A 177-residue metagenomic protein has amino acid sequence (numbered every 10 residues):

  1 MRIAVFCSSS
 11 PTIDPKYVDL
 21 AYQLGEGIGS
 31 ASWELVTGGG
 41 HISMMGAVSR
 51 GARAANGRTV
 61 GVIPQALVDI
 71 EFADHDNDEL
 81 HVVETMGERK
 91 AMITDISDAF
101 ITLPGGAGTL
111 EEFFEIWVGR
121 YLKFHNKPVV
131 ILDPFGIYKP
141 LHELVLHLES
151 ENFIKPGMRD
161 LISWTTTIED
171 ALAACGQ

Functional and structural regions predicted by a protein language model:
M1-I96, P134-G176: A cross-family phosphate/adenosyl-ligand binding-site feature
T59, F124-K127: Short, structured loop/turn "capping" segments at alpha-beta junctions
E88-K123, V130: Active-site/ligand-binding-proximal alpha/beta "capping" segment
K127-F135: Short loop-to-beta-strand entry elements in the cores of soluble alpha/beta enzymes
